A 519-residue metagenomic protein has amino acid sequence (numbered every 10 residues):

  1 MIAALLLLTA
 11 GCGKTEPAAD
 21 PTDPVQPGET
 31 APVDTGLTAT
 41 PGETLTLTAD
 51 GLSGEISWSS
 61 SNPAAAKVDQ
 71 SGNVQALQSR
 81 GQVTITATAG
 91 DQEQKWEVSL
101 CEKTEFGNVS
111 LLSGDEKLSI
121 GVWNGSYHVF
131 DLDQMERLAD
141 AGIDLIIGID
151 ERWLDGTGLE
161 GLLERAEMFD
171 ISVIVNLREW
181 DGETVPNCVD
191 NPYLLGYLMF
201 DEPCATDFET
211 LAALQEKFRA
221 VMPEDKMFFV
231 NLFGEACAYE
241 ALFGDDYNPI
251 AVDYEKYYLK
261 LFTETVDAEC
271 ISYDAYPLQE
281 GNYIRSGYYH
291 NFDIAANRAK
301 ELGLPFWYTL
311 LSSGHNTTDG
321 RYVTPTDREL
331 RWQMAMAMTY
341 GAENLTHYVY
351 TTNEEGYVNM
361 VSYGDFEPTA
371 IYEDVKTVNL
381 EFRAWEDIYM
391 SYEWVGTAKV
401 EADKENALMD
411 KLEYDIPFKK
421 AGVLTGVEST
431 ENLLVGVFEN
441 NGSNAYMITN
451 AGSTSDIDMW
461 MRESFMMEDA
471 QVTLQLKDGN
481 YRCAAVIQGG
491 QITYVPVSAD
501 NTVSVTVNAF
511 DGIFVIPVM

Functional and structural regions predicted by a protein language model:
M1-I2: Sec-dependent signal peptide recognition, specifically the positively charged N-region followed immediately by
L5, A49, V74, A87 (+2 more regions): Short beta-strand element of the conserved SAM-dependent methyltransferase core
L5-L6, A139: Residue-level signal for mature regions of secreted extracellular proteins and peptides
L8-G11: C-terminal motif of bacterial Sec signal peptides marking the signal peptidase cleavage site
G13-K103: Extracytoplasmic soluble-region selector
E102-M519: Glycan-processing catalytic domains of CAZymes
